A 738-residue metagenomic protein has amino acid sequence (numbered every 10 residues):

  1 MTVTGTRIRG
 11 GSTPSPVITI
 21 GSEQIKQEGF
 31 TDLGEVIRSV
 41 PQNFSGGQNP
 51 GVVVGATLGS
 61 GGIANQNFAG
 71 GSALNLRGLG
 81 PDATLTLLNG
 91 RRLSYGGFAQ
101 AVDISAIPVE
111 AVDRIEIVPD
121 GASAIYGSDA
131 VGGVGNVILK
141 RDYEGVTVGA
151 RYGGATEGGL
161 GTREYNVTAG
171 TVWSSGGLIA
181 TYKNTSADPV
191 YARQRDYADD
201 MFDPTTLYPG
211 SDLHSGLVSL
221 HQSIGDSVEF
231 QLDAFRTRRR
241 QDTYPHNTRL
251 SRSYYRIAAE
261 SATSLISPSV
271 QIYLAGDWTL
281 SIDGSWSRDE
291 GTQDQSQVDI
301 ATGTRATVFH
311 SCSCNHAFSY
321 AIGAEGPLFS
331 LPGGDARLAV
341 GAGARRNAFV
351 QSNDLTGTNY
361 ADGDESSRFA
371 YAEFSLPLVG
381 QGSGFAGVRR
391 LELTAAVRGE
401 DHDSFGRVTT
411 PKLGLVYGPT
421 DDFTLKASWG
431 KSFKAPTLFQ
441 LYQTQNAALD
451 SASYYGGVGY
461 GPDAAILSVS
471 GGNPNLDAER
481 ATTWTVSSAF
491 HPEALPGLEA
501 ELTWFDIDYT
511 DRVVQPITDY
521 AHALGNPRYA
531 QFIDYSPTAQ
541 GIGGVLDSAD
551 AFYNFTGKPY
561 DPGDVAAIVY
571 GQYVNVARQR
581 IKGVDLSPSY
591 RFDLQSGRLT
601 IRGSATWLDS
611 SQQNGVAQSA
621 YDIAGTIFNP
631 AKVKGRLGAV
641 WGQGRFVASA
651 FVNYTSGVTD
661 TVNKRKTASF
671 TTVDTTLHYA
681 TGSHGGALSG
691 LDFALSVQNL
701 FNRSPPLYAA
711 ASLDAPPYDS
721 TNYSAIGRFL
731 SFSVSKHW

Functional and structural regions predicted by a protein language model:
M1-K26, G34: Short, acidic, small-residue-rich periplasmic hinge/interaction motif at the N-terminus of Gram-negative outer-membrane
R38-R91: Extracytoplasmic beta-strand/coil segments of soluble accessory domains associated with Gram-negative outer-membrane
G46, D142-G145, G158, S174-S175 (+10 more regions): Short loop/turn motifs that connect adjacent beta-strands in outer-membrane beta-barrel proteins
S72-N75, D103-P108, D129-A150, Y165: N-terminal periplasmic accessory domains that precede and gate Gram-negative outer-membrane beta-barrel machines
R91-P119: Short acidic/polar hinge/loop motifs at secondary-structure boundaries that mediate gating or recognition
E144-T147, E157-T279, G284-W286, L391-T394: Transmembrane beta-barrel wall of Gram-negative outer-membrane proteins
D508-T510, D609-Q612, N653, G657-T659 (+1 more regions): C-terminal beta-signal and adjacent terminal beta-strands/loops of Gram-negative outer-membrane beta-barrel proteins
I601-G685, F701: C-terminal beta-barrel architecture of Gram-negative outer-membrane proteins
